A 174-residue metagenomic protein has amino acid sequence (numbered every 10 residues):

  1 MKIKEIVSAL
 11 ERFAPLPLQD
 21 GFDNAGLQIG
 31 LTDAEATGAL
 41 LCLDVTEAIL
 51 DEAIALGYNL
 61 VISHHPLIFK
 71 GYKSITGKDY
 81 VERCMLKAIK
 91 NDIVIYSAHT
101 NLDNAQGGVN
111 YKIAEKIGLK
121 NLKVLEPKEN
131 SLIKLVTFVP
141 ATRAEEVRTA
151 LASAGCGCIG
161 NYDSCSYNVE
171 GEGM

Functional and structural regions predicted by a protein language model:
M1-M174: Hydrophobic structural segments
